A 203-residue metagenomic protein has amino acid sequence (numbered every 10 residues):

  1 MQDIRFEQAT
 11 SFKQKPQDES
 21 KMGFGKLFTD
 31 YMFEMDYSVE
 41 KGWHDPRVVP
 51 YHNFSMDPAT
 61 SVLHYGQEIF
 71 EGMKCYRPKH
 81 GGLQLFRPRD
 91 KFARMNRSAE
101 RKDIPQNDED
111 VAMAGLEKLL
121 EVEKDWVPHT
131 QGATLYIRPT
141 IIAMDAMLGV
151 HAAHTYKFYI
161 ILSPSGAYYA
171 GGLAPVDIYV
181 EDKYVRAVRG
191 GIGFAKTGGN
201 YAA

Functional and structural regions predicted by a protein language model:
M1-L119, M147-A203: Helix-start/capping segments and mature chain N-termini
E109-D110, W126-T134: Flexible, glycine/charged-enriched surface loops at secondary-structure junctions
V122, I142-M144: Intrinsically disordered, low-complexity linker/loop segments enriched in Gly/Pro and charged/polar residues
P139: C-terminal binding/interaction regions
